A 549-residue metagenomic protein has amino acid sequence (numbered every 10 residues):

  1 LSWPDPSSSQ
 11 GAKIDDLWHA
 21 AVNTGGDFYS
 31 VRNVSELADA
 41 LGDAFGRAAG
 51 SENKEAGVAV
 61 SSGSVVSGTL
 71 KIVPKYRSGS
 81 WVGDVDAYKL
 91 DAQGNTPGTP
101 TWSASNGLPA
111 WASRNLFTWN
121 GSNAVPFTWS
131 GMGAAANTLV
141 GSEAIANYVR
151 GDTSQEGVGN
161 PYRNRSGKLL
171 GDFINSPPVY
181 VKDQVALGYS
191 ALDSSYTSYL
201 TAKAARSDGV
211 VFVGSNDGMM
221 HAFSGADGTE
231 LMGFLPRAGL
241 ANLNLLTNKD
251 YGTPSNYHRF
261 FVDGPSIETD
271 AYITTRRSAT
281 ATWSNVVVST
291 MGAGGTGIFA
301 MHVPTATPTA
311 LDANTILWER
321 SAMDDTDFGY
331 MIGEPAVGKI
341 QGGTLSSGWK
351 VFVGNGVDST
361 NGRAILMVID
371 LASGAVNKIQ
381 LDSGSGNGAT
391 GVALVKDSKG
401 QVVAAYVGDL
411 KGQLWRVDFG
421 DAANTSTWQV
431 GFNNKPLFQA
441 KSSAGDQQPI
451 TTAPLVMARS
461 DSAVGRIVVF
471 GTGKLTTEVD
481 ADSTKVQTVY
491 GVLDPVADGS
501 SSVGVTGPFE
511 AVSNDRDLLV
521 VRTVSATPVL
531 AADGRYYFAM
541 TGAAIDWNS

Functional and structural regions predicted by a protein language model:
L1-S549: A fold-level detector for beta-propeller and closely related beta-sheet-rich head/sensor domains
